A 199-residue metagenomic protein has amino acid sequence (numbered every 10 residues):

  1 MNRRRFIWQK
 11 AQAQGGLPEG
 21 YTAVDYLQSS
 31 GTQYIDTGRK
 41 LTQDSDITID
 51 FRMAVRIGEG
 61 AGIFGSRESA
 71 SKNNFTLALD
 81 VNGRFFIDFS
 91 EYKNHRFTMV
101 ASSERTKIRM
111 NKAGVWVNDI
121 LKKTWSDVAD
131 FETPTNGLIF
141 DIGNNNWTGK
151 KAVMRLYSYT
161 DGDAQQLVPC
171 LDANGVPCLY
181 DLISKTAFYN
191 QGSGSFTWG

Functional and structural regions predicted by a protein language model:
M1-T22, K185-G199: Enriched but not universal
G16-F86, T160-A164: Extracellular glycan-recognition modules
F86-T106: Short, aromatic/His-centered strand-loop micro-motif at the edge of beta-sheets
F89-E91, K112, D119-I120, D163: Residue-level detection of beta-strand-connecting loop/turn positions
A101-I120: Localized edge beta-strand/strand-to-loop motifs within extracellular or lumenal beta-rich domains
T124-V153: Flexible glycan-contacting loops in extracellular carbohydrate-active proteins
M154-Y159: Extracellular beta-strand elements of beta-rich domains used for carbohydrate recognition/degradation or cell-matrix
Q165-G199: Activation corresponds to long, low-complexity, non-globular regions
